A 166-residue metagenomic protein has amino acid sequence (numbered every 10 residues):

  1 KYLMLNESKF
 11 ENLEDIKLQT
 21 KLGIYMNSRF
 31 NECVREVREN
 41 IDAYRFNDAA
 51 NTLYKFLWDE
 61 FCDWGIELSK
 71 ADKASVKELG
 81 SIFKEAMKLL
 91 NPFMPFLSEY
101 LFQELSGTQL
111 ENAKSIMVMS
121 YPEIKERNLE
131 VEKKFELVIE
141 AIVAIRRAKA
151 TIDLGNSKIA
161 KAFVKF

Functional and structural regions predicted by a protein language model:
L3-R38, D63-V143, F166: Acidic, turn-prone loop/beta-hairpin segments
I41-D48: Short helix-adjacent coil turns
A49-A50, E99, L154-S157: Extended hydrophobic-aromatic, low-complexity segments
N51-L53, K77: Short, charged, amphipathic alpha-helical segments
Y54-F56, L137-I139, A162: Conserved, well-structured core segments
L57-W58, C62: Hydrophobic residues within the alpha-helices of tandem HEAT/HEAT-like
K134-K158: Polar, glycine-rich mid-to-C-terminal structural blocks that act as macromolecule-binding/assembly scaffolds
S157-F166: Short hydrophobic beta-strand segments
